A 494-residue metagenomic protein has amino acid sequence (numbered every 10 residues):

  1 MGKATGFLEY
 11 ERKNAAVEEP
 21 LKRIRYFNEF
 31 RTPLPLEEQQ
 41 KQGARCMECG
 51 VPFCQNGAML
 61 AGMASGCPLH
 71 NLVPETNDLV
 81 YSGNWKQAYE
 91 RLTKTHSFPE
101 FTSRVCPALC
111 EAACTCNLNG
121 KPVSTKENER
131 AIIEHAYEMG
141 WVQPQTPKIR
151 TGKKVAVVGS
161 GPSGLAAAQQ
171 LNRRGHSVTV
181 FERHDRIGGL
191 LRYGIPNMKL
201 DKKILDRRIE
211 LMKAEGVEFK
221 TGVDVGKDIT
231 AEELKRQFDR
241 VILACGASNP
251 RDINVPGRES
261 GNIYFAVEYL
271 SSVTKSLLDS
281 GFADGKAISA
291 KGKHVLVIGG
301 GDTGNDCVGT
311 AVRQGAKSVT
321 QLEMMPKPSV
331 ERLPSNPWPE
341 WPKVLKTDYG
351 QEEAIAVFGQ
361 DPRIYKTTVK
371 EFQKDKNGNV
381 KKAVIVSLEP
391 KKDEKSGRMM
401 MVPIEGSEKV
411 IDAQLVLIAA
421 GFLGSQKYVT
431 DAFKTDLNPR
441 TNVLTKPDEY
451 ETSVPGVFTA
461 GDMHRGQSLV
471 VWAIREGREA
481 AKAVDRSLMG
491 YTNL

Functional and structural regions predicted by a protein language model:
A4, R12-E37, Q42-R45, Y365-T367 (+2 more regions): C-terminal catalytic lobe of FAD-dependent flavoproteins
L8-T32, A44, P68-S82, Y89-L92 (+9 more regions): Beta1-alpha1 glycine-rich phosphate/pyrophosphate-binding loop at the start of Rossmann-like nucleotide-binding domains
I24-E38, A64-S65, L69-R104, A108 (+2 more regions): Ferredoxin-type iron-sulfur electron-transfer modules in oxidoreductases and energy-metabolism complexes
A131-I149, R207-K227, P250-Q314, L437-S453: Glycine-rich dinucleotide-binding loop and its adjacent helix/turn
I149, K154-V158, D206-V255, K370-D393 (+2 more regions): Feature captures the FAD/FMN-dependent oxidoreductase FAD-binding
V158-P162, G299-G301, D462: Glycine-rich Rossmann-fold phosphate-binding loop(s) that bind the pyrophosphate of adenine dinucleotide cofactors
E259-G292, K391-Q467: FAD-site-proximal beta/loop scaffold in flavoenzymes
G304-C307, Q314, A460-Y491: A conserved FAD-binding loop/helix module that cradles the flavin
